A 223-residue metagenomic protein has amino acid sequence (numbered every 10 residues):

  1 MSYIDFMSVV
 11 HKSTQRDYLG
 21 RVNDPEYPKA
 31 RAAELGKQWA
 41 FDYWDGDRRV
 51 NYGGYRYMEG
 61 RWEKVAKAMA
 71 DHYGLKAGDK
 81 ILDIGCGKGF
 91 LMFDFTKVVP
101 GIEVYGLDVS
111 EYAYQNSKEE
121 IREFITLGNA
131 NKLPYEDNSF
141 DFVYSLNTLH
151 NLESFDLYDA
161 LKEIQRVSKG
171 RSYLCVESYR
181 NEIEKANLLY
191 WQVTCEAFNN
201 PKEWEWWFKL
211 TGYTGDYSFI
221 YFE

Functional and structural regions predicted by a protein language model:
M1-Y73, K80-I84, K88-P134, L152-D159 (+2 more regions): Class I (Rossmann-like) S-adenosyl-L-methionine-dependent methyltransferase catalytic domain, capturing the SAM-binding
Y144: A conserved beta-strand element that flanks and buttresses the S-adenosyl-L-methionine
T148: Hydrophobic adenine-recognition pocket in adenosine-nucleotide-binding enzymes
R166-S168: A generic alpha-to-beta junction signature in SAM-dependent methyltransferases
